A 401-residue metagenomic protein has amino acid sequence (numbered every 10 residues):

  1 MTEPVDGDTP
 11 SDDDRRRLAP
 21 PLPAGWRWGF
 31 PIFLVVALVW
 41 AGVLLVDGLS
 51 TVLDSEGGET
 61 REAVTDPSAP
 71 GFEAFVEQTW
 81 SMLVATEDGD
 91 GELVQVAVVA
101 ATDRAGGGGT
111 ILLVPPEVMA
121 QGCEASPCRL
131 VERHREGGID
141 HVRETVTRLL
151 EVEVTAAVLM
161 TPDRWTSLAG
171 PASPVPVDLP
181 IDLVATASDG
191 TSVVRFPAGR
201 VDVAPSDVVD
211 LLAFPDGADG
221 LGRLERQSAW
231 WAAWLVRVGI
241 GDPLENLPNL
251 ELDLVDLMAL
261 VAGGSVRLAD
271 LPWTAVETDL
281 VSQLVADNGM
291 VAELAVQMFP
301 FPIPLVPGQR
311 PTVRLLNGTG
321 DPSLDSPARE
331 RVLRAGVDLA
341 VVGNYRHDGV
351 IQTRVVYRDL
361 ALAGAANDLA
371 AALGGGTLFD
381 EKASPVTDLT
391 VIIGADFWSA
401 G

Functional and structural regions predicted by a protein language model:
T2-G401: Non-catalytic, solvent-exposed segments at the cell envelope interface
